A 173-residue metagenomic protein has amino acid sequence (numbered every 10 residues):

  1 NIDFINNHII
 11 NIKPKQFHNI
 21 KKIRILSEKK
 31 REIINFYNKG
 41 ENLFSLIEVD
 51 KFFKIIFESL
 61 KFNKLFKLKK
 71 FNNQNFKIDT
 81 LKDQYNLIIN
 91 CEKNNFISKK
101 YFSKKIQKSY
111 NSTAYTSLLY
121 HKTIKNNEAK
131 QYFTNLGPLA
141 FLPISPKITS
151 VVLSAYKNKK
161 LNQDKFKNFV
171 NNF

Functional and structural regions predicted by a protein language model:
N1, E48, N72-K77, S154-Y156 (+1 more regions): General structural signal for secondary-structure boundaries
I2, E28, K39, K122-I124 (+1 more regions): Generic structural motif
D3, F17-F102, Q107-Y115: Conserved N-terminal helical subregion
I5-H8, F173: Extracytoplasmic ectodomains of secretory-pathway proteins
I10-N11, K104: Helix N-cap/coil-helix junction residues
I12-Q16: Short, surface-exposed acidic
E92-F173: Conserved FAD-binding catalytic core of PHBH/FMO-like flavoproteins
